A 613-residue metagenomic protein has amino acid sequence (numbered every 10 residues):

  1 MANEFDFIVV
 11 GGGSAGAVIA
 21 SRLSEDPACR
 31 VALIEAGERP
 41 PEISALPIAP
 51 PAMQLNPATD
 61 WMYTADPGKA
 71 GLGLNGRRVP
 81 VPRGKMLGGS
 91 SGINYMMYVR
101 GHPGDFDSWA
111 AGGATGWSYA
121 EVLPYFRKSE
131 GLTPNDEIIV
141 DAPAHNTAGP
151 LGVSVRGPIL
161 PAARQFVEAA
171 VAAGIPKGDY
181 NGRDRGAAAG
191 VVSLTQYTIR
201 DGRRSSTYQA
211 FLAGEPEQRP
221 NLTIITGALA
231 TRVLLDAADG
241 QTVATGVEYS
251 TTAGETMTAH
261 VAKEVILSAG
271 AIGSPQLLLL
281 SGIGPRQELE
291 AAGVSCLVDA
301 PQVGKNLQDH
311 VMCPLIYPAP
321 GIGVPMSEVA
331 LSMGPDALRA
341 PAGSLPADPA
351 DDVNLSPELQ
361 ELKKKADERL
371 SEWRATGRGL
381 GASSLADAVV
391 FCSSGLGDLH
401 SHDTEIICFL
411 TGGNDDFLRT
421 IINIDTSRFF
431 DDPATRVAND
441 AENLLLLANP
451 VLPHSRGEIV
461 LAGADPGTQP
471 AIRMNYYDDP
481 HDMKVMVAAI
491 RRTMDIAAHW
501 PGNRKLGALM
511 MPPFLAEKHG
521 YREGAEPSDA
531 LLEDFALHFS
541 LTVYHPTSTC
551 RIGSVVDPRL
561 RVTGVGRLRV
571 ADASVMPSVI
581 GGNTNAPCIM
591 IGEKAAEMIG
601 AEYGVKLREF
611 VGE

Functional and structural regions predicted by a protein language model:
M1-E613: N-terminal redox-cofactor-binding region of secreted/periplasmic oxidoreductases
